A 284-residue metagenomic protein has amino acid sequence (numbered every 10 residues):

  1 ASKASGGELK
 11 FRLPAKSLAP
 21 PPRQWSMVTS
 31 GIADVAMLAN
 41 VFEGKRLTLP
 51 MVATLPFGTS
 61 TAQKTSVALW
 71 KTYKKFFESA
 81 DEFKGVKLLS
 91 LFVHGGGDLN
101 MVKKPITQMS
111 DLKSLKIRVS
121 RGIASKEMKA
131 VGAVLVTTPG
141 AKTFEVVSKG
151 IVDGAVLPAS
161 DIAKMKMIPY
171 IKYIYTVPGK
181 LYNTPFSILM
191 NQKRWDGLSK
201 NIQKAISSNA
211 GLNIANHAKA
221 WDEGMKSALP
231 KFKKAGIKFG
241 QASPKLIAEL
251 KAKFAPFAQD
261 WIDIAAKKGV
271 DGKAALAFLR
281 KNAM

Functional and structural regions predicted by a protein language model:
A1-K64, Y73-M284: N-terminal secretory/targeting leader peptides
